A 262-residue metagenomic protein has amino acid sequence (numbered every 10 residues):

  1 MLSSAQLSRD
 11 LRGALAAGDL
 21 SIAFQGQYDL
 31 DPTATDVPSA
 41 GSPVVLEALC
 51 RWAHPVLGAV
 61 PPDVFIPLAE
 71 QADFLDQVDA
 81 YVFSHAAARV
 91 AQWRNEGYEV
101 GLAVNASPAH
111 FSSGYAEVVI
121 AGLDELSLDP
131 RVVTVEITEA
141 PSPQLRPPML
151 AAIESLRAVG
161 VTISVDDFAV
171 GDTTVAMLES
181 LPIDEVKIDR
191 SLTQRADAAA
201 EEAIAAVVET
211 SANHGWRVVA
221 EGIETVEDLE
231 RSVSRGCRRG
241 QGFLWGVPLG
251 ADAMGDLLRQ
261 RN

Functional and structural regions predicted by a protein language model:
M1-S3, A14, P55, S107-F111 (+2 more regions): EAL-family c-di-GMP phosphodiesterase catalytic domain
L2-L68, V165, A220, Q241 (+1 more regions): Active-site core of bacterial EAL-family cyclic-dinucleotide phosphodiesterase domains
L7-D10, A48, L68-A69, V82-V90 (+5 more regions): Structural preference for long, well-ordered alpha-helical segments in enzyme cores
A17, D29, P55, Q92-G97 (+3 more regions): Nucleotide second-messenger and two-component phosphorelay signaling modules
Q25-Q27, V104, E224: A short beta-strand signature of PAS-family and PAS-like sensory folds
S42-E47, F74-P148: Catalytic core of bacterial c-di-GMP phosphodiesterases, primarily the EAL and HD-GYP domains, capturing alpha-helical
V90-R94, D124, L150-G160, A205-A212: Surface-exposed amphipathic alpha-helices with a cationic face
